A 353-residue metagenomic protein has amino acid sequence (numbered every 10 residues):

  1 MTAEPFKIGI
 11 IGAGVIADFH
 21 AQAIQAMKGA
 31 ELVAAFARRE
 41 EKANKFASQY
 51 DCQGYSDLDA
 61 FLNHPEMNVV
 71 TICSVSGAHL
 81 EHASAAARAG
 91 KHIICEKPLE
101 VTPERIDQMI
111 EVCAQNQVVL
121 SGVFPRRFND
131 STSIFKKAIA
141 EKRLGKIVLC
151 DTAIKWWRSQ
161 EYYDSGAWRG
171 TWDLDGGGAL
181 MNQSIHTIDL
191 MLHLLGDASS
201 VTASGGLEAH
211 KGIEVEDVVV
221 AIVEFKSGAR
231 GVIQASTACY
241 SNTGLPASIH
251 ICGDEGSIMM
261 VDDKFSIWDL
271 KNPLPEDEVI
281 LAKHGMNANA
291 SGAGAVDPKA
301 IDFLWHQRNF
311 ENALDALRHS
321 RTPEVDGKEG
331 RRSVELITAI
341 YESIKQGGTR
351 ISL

Functional and structural regions predicted by a protein language model:
M1-P5, V69-S74, D107, N312-L353: C-terminal helix-rich "cap/oligomerization" subdomain common to oxidoreductases
M1-Y50: N-terminal Rossmann-like dinucleotide-binding module
H20, Y50-V112, W305: Beta-loop-alpha module in the N-terminal Rossmann-like domain of NAD(P)-dependent dehydrogenases, especially those
R38, P298-E311: Active-site loop of classical SDR/Rossmann-like NAD(P)-dependent oxidoreductases, centered on the catalytic Tyr-X3-Lys
S56, C95, V101, L120-G122 (+2 more regions): Hydrophobic residues in well-ordered beta-strands that form the structural core
D107-R126, G145-T152: Rossmann-fold dehydrogenase core element
R126-I213, G347: Predominantly a Rossmann-like dinucleotide-binding segment in NAD(P)-dependent oxidoreductases
I188-W268, Q307-S320: Contiguous beta-strand/loop segments that form the cofactor/metal-binding neighborhood of enzyme cores
